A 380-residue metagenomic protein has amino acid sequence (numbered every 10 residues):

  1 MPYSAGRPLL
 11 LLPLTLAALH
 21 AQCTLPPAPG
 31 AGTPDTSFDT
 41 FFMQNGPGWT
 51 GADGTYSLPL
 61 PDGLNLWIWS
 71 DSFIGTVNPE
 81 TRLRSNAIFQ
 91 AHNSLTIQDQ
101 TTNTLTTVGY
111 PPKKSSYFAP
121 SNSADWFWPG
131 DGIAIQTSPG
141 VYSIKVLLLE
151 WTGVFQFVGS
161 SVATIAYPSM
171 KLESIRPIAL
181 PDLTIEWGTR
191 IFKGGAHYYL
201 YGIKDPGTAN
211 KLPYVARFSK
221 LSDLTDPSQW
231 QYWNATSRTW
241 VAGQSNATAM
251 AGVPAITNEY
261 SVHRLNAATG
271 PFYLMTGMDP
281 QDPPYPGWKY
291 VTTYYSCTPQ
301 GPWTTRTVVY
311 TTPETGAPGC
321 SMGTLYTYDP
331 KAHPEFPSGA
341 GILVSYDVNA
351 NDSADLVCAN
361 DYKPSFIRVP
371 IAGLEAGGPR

Functional and structural regions predicted by a protein language model:
M1-Q22: Fungal secretory targeting signals
C23-T50, L60-D125, I135-D182, Y199-T257 (+3 more regions): Beta-rich carbohydrate-recognition and catalytic domains
D53, N122-G130, S321-Y326: Generic detector of contiguous secondary-structure segments
T55, P129-D131, P181-R190, T257-Y260 (+1 more regions): Repeated scaffold domains used in trafficking and secretory/extracellular systems, primarily beta-propellers
Y56, M278, G323-N351: C-terminal structured interaction module
L58, I133, R190-F192, S261-R264 (+1 more regions): Conserved beta-strand position repeated across blades of beta-propeller domains
W128-D131, L172, A332: A structural signal for short, hydrophobic beta-strand segments that form beta-sheets in beta-rich/all-beta domains
G188-G194, G202: Long, low-complexity, proline- and polar/charged-enriched segments that are largely intrinsically disordered
